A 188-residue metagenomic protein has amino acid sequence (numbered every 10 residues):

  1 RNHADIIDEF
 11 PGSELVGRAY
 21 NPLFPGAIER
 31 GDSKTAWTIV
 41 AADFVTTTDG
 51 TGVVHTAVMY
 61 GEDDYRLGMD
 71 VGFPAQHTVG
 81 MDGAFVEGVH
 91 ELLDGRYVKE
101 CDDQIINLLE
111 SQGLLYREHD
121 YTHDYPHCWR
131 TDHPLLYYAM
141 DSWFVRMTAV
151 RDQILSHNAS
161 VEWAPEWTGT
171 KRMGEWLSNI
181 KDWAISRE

Functional and structural regions predicted by a protein language model:
R1-T56, E62-R66: Protease-associated
G17, F44, T48-E188: Residue patterns forming the tRNA-binding/recognition surfaces of aminoacyl-tRNA synthetases and related DALR
